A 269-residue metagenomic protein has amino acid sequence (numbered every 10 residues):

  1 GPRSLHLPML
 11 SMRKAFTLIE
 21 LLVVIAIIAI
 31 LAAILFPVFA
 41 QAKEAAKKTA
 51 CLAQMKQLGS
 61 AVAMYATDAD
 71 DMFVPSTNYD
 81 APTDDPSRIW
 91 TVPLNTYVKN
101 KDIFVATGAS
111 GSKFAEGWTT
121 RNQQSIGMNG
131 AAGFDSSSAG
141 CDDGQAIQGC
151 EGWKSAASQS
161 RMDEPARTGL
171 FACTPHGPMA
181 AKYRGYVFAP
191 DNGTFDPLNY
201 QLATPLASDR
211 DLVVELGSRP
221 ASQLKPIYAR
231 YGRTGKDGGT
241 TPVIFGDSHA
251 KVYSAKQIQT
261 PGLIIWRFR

Functional and structural regions predicted by a protein language model:
G1-S11: N-terminal amphipathic/basic-hydrophobic helices that include classical n-h-c signal peptides and signal-anchor
L5, K43, K251-Y253: N-terminal processing/targeting junctions
L10-A53: Amphipathic alpha-helical segments typified by the pilin-like N-terminal helix that continues immediately C-terminal
C51-R269: Short, well-structured segments within or immediately adjacent to enzyme catalytic domains that line ligand-binding
